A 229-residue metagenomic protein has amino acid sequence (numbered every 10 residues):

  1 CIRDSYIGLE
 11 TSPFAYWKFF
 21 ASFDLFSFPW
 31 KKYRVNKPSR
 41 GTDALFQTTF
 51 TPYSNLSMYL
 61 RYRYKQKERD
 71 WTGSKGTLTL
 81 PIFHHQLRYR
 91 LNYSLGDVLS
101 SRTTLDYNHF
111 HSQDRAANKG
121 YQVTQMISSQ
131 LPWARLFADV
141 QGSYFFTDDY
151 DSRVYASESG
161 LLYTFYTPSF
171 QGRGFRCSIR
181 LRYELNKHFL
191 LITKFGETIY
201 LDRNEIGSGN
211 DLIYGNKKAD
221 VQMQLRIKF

Functional and structural regions predicted by a protein language model:
R3-F229: Exposed, low-structure sequence patches enriched in small/polar residues
